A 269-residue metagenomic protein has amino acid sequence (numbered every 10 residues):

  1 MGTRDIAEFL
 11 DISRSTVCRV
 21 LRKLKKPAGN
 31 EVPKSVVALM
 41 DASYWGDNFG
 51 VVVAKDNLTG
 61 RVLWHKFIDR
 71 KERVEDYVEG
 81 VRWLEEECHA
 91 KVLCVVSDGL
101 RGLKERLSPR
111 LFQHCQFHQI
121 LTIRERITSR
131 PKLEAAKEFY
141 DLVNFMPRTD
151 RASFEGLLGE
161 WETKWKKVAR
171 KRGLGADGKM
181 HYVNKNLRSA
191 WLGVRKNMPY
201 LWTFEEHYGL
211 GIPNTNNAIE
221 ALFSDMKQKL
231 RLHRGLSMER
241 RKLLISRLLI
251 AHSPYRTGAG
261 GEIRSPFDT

Functional and structural regions predicted by a protein language model:
T3, V81, F223: Generic structural marker for isolated residues within well-ordered, non-membrane alpha-helices of soluble domains
T3-R4, R14: The DNA-contacting recognition helix of HTH DNA-binding domains and analogous helical DNA-recognition elements
F9-R101, E105, N197, A218: RNase H-like nuclease fold core
K26, T59-G60, E86, A90 (+5 more regions): Alpha-helix capping at helix-to-loop junctions
L93, S97-R101, L107, D141-T269: Acidic/histidine-rich catalytic cores and adjacent linkers of DNA breakage/strand-transfer/modification proteins
C94-Y140: Conserved beta-strand -> loop -> alpha-helix junction used to position metal-binding or nucleic-acid-contacting
